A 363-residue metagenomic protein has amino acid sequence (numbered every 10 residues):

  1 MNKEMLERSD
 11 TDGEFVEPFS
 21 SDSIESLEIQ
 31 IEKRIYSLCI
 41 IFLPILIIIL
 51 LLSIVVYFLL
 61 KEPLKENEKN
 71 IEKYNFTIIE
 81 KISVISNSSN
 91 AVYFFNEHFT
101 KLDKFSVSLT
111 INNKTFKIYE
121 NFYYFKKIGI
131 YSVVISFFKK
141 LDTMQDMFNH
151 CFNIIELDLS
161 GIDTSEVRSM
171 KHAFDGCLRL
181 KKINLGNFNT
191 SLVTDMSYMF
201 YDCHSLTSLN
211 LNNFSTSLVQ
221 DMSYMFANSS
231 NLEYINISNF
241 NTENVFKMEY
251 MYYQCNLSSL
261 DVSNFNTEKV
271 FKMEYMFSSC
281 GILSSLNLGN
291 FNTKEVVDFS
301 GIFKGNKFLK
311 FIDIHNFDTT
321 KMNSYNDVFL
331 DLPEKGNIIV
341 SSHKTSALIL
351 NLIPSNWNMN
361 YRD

Functional and structural regions predicted by a protein language model:
E4, C151, A173, C177 (+11 more regions): Serine/threonine-enriched low-complexity regions in disordered or flexible coil/loop segments
E4-R8, F15-P18, S26-K33, P63 (+9 more regions): Intrinsic disorder/low-complexity segments enriched in polar/small residues
L6-I29, K33-E166, I314-K321, N326-D363: N-terminal capping/linker segments that flank leucine-rich repeat
K101, M251-C255: Alpha-helix C-terminal capping segments
E120-Y124, Y198, K304: Short amphipathic alpha-helical segments, especially helix-boundary/capping motifs
Y131-K140, N153-E166, L178-T194, H204-Q220 (+6 more regions): Structural signature of tandem-repeat unit edges
Q145-M147, R168-D175, L192-Y201, Q220-A227 (+4 more regions): Consensus positions within tandem repeat domains that build extended binding/scaffold surfaces
